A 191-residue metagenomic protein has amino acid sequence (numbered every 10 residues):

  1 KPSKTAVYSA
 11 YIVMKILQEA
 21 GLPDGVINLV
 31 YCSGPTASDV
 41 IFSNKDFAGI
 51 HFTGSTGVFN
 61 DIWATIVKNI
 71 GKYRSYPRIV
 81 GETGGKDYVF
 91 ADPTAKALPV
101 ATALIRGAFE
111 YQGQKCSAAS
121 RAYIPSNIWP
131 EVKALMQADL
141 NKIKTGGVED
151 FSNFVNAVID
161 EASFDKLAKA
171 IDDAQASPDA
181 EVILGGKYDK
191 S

Functional and structural regions predicted by a protein language model:
K1-L17: Substrate-binding/gating loop at the entrance of the active-site cleft, primarily in PLP-dependent aminotransferase-like
A6-S9, G34, A170: Generic hydrophobic secondary-structure packing signal
I16-G21, V26, A37, S43-K45 (+2 more regions): ALDH superfamily catalytic-core signature
L29-S33: Active-site donor-binding acidic/aromatic loop of nucleotide-activated sugar and phosphosugar transferases involved
